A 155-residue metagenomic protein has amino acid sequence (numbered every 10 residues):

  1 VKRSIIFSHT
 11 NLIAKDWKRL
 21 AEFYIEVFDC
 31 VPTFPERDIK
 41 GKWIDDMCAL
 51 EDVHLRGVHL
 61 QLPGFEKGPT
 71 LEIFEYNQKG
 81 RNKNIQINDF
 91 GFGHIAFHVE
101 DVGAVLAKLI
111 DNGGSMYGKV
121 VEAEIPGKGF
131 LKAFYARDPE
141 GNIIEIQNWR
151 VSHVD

Functional and structural regions predicted by a protein language model:
V1-I5, L12, P35, L71 (+1 more regions): Vicinal oxygen chelate
I6, H54, G91, F130: Exposed loop/turn and edge beta-strand positions of beta-sandwich/beta-sheet ligand-binding modules
H9, R19, H94: Amphipathic alpha-helical recognition patches that constitute DNA-binding helices
I13-K67, G127-G129: Core segments of cupin and vicinal oxygen chelate
G41-D46, K79-N84, V154-D155: A short, acidic/glycine-rich surface segment
H59, Y76-K79: Amide-forming acyltransferase catalytic core, primarily the GNAT-like/NAT-type and related acyltransferase folds
P63, F74-Y76, W149: Generic beta-structure capping elements
N88: Long, charged/polar, surface-exposed segments that mediate recognition or autoinhibition
